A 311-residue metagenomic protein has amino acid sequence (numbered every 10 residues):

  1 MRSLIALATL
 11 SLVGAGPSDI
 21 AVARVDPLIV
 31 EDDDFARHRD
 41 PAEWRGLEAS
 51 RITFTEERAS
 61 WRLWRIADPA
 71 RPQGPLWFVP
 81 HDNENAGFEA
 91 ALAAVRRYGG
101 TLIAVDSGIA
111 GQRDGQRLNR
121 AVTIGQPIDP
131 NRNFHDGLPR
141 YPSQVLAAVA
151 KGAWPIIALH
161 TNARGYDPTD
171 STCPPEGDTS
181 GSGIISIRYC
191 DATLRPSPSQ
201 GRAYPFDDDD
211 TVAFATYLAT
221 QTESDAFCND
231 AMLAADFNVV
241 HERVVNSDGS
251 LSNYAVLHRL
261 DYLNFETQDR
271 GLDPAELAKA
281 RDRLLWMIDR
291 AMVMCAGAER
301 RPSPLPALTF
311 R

Functional and structural regions predicted by a protein language model:
M1-L7: Sec-dependent signal peptide recognition, specifically the positively charged N-region followed immediately by
A8-R24: Bacterial Sec-dependent signal peptides at the C-terminal "C-region" and cleavage site
D19-F310: Structured catalytic-domain cores with a bias toward divalent-metal coordination
